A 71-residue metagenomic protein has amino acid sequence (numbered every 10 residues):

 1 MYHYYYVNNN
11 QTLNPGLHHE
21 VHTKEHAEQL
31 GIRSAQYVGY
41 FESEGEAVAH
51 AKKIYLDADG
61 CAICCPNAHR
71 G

Functional and structural regions predicted by a protein language model:
H3-Q36, P66-G71: Short aromatic-glycine-(Arg/Gly/Cys) micro-motifs in beta-strand/loop hairpins
N10-T12, I32, S43-A47, C61: A generic structural signal for solvent-exposed, polar alpha-helical segments
G31-E42, I54, I63: A short, exposed loop/beta-hairpin motif centered on an aromatic-Gly-Thr core
G45-G71: Short, compact, well-ordered microdomains
